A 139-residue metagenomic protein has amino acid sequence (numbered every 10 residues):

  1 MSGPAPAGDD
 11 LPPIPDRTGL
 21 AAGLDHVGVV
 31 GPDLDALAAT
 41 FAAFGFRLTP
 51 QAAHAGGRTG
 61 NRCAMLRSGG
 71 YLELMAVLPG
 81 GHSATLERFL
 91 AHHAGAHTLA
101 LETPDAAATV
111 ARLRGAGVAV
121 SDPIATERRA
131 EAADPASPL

Functional and structural regions predicted by a protein language model:
S2-D10, R62, L72, V110-L139: Vicinal oxygen chelate
G8-M65: An N-terminus-focused feature that recognizes amino-terminal "leader" regions
G8-P12, R17, A76-E102: Short N-terminal signal/transit or membrane-insertion segments and the immediately adjacent low-complexity/disordered
A22-D33, R62-C63, R67, T85-R112: Vicinal oxygen chelate
A39-A43, A108-G115: Replace "anionic and nucleotidyl ligands
R47-R88, A136-L139: Conserved short beta-strand elements that form part of the metal-binding/catalytic scaffold of enzyme active sites
